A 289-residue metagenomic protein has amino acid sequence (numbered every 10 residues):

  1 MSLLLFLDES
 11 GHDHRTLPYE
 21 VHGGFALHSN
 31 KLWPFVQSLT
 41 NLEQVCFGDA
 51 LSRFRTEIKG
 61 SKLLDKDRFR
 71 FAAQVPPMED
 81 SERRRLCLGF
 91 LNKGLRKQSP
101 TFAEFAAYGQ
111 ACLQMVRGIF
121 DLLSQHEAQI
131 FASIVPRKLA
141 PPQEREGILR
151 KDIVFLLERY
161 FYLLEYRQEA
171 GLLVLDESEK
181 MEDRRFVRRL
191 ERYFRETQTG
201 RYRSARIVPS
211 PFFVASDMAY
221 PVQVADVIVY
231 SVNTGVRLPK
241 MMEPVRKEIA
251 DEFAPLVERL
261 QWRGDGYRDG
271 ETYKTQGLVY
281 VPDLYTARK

Functional and structural regions predicted by a protein language model:
M1-K289: Phosphate-ester processing/binding pockets and catalytic centers
